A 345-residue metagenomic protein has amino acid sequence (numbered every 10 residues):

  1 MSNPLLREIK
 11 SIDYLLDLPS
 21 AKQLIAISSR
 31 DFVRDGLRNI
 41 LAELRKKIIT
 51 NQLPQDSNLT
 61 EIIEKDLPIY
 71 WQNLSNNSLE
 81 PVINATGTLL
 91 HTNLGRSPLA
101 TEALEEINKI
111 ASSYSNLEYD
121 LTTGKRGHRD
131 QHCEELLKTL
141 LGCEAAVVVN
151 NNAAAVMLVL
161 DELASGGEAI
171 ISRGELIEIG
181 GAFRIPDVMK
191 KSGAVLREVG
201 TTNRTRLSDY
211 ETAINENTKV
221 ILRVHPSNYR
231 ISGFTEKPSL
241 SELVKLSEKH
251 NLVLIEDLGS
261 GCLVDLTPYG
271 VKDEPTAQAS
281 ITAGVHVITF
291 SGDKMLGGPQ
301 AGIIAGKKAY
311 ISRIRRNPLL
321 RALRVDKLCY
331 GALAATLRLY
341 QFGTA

Functional and structural regions predicted by a protein language model:
M1-Q72: Long amphipathic alpha-helical segments
I9-K10, I83-G87, L296-P299: Short Gly/Ser/Thr- and Asp/Glu-enriched loop/turn motifs at secondary-structure junctions
I27, T50-S57, L79-V82, N251-L252 (+3 more regions): Flexible, glycine/charged-enriched surface loops at secondary-structure junctions
L37, A42, A85-T86, R96-T122: Glycine-rich phosphate-binding segment of PLP-dependent enzymes
I40-K47, E106, T336-L339: Solvent-exposed, amphipathic alpha-helical segments
L53-L99, E105-E106: Long amphipathic N-terminal alpha/beta scaffold segment
L121-Y340: Conserved PLP-enzyme active-site core in the AAT-like
